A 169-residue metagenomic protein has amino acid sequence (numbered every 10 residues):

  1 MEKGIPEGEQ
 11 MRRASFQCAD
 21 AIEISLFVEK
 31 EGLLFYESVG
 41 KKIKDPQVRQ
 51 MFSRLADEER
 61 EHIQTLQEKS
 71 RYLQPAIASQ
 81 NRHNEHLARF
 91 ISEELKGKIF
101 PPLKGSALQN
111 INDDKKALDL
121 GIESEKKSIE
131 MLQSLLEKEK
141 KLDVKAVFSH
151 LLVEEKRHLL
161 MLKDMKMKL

Functional and structural regions predicted by a protein language model:
E2-L169: Non-heme di-metal
